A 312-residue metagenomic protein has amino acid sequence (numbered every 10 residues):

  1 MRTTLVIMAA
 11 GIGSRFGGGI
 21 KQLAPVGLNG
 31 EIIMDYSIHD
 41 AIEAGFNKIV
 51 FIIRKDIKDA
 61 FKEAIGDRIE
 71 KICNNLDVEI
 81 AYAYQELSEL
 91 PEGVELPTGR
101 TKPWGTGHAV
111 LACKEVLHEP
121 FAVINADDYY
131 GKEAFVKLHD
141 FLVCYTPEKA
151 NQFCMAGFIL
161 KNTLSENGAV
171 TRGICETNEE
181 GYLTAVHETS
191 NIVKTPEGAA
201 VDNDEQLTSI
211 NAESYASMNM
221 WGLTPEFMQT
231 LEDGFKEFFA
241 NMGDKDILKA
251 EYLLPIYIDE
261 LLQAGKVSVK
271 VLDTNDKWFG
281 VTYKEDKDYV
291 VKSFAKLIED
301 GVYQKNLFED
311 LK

Functional and structural regions predicted by a protein language model:
R2-E70, Q85, E119: N-terminal glycine-rich phosphate-binding loop and ensuing alpha1 helix
G13, Y129-G131: A short, conserved beta-strand element in the Rossmann-like catalytic core that flanks the donor/metal-binding loop
E70-E119: Short phosphate-binding loop-to-helix
P91-P103, G168-G173, E285-Y289: Short, surface-exposed amphipathic charged segments that create phosphate/polyanion-binding patches used for binding
E119-Y129: Short beta-strand-to-loop acidic/aromatic patch adjacent to the donor-nucleotide binding site
K132-W221, P225: Conserved core of the sugar-phosphate nucleotidyltransferase
E232-V267: A C-terminal functional module that forms or caps the active site or interfaces directly with catalytic machinery
Q263, W278-G280, K284-K312: Hydrophobic helical membrane-anchoring modules
